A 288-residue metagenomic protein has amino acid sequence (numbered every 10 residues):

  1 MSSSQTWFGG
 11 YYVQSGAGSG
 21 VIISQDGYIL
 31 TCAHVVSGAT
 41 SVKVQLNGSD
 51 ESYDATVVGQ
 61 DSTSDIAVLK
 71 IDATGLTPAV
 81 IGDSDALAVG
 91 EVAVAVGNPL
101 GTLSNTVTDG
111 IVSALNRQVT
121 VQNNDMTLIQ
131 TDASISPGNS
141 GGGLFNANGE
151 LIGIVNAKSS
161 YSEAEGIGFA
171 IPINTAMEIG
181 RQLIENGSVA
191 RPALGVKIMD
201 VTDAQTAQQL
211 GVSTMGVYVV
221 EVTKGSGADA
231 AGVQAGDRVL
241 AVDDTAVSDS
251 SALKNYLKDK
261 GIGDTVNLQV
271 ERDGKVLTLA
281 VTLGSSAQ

Functional and structural regions predicted by a protein language model:
M1-A207, S213-M215, V220-K224, S250-D264 (+2 more regions): Serine-dependent protease modules
I29-L30, A228-S250: Conserved PDZ fold ligand-binding element
A230, Q234, G274-A280: Extracellular hydrophilic low-complexity repeat tracts enriched in serine/threonine
